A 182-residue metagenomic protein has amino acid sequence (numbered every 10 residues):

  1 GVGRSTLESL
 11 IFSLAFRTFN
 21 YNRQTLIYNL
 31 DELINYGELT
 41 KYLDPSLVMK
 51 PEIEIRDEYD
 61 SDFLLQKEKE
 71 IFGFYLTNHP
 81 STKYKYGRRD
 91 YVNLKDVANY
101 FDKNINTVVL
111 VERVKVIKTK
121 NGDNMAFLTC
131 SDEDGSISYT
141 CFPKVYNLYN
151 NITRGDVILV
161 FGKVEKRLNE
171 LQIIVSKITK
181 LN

Functional and structural regions predicted by a protein language model:
G1-Y100, Q172-L181: Sliding clamp-binding short linear motifs that recruit DNA-associated proteins to replication/repair hubs
N20, L76-N182: Single-stranded nucleic-acid-binding OB-fold domains
